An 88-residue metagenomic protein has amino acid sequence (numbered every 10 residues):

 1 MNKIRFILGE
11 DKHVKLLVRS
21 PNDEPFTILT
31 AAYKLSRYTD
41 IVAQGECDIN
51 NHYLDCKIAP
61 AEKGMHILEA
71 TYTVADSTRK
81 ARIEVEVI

Functional and structural regions predicted by a protein language model:
M1-I88: Contiguous segments within soluble domain cores/interaction surfaces
